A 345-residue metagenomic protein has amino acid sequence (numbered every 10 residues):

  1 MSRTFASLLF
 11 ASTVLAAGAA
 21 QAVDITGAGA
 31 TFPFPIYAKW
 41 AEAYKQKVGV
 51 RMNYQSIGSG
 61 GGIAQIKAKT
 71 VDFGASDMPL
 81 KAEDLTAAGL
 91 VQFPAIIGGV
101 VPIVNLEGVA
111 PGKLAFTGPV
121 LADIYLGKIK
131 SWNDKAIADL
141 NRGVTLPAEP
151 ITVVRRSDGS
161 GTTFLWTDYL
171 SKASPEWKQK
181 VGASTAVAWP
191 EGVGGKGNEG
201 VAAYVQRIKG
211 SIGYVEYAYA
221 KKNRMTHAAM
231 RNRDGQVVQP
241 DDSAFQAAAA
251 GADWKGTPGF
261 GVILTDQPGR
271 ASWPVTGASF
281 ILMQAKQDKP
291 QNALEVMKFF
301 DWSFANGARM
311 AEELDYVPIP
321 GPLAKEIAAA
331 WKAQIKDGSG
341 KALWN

Functional and structural regions predicted by a protein language model:
M1-Q21: Gram-negative bacterial Sec-dependent N-terminal signal peptides
A22-N345: Flexible loop/hinge segments at secondary-structure junctions
